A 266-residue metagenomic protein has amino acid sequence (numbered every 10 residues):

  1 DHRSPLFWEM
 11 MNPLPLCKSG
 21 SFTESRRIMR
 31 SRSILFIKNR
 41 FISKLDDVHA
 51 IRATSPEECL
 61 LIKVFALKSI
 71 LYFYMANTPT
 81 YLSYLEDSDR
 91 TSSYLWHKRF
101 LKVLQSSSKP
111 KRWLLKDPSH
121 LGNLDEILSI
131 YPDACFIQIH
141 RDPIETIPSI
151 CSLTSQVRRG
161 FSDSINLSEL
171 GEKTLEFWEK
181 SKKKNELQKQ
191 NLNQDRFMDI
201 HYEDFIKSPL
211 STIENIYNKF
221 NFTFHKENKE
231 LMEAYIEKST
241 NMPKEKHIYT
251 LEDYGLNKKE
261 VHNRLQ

Functional and structural regions predicted by a protein language model:
H2-W8: Post-Walker A helix-loop "phosphate-sensing" segment adjacent to the P-loop in P-loop NTPases
E9-W113: PAPS-dependent sulfation machinery
S83, S88-Y94, Q105-S108, I150-Q266: PAPS-dependent sulfotransferases, especially Golgi type II membrane carbohydrate sulfotransferases
T91-S92, H120-E126, I144-I147, I206-P209: Flexible loop/turn segments at secondary-structure boundaries
W96-F100, N123, K184: Well-ordered alpha-helical segments embedded in enzymatic catalytic cores
S107-K111, I130-A134, Q194: Short, well-ordered loop/turn elements at secondary-structure boundaries
L114-P118, Y202: Short His-Asn-centered micro-motif
K116-D117, I127-S152: Conserved phosphate-donor/acceptor-positioning beta-strand/loop module used by diverse small-molecule
